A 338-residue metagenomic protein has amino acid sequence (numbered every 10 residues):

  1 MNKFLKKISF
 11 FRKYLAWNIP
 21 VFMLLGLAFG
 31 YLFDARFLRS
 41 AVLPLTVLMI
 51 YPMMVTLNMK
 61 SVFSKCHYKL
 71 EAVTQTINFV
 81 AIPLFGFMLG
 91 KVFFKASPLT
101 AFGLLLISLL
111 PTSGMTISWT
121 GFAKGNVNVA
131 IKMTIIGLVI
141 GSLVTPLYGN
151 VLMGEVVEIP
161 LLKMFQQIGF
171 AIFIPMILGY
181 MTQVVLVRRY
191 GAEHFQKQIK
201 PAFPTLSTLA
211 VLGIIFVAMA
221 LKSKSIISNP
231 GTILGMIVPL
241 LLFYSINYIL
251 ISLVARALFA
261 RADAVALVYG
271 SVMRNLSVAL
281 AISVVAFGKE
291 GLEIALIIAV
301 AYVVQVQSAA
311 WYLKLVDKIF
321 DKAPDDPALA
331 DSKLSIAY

Functional and structural regions predicted by a protein language model:
M1-Y338: Alpha-helical transmembrane segments of multi-pass small-molecule/ion transporters
